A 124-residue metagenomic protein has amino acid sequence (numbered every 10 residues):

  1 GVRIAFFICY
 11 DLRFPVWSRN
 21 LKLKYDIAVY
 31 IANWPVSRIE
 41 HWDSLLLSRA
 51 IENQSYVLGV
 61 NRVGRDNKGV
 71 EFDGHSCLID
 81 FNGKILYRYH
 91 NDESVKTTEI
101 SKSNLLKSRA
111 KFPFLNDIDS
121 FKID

Functional and structural regions predicted by a protein language model:
G1, F81-G83, S101-S103: Short loop segments at secondary-structure junctions
G1-A5, I27: Beta-strand-turn-beta hairpins that frame and shape the catalytic cleft of phosphate-ester-processing enzymes
F7-D11, T98: Active-site-adjacent beta-strand anchor residues
Y10, V16-R19, L23, L106-D124: Cysteine/selenocysteine-centered motifs that mediate thiol-based redox chemistry or coordinate metal-sulfur cofactors
R13-K96: CN hydrolase (nitrilase-like) catalytic-core segments centered on the catalytic cysteine and neighboring Lys/Glu
L46, I100-S101, N116, I123: Residue-level signal for alpha-helical context at structural boundaries
E93-K111: A short, polar/charged loop-to-alpha-helix boundary motif
